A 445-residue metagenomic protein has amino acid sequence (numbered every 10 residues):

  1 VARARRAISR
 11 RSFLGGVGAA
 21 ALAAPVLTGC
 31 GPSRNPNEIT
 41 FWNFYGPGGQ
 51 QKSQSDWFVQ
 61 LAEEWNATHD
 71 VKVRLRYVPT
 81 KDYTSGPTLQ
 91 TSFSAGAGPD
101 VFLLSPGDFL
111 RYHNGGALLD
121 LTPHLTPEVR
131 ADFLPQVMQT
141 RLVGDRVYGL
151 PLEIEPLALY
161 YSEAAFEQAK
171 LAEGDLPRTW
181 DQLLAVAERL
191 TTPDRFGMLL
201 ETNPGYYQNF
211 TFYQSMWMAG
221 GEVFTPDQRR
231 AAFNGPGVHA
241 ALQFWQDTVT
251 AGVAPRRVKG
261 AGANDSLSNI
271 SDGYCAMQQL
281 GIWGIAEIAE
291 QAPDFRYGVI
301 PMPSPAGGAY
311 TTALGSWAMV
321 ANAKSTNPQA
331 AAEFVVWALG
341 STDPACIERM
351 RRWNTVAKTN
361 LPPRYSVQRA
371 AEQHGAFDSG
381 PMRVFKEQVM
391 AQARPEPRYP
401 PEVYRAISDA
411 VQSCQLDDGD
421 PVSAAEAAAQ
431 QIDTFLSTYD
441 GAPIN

Functional and structural regions predicted by a protein language model:
A2-R111, A306, A330, G419 (+2 more regions): Conserved N-terminal structural module of periplasmic/extracytoplasmic solute-binding proteins
L61, T211-Q214, L242-E333: Extracytoplasmic/periplasmic substrate-binding proteins
T68-Q136, T140, Q168-K170, D175 (+4 more regions): Extracytoplasmic "Venus flytrap"/periplasmic binding protein-like
G107-A158, L184, Q208-T211, S215 (+3 more regions): Hinge/lid segment of periplasmic solute-binding proteins
V143-L152, L157, E167, D181-A231 (+2 more regions): Extracytoplasmic/periplasmic solute-binding protein
E167-Q168, E173, T250, E387-N445: Conserved C-terminal helix/tail region of periplasmic/extracytoplasmic solute-binding proteins
V186-R189, D227-K259: Glycine-centered hinge/linker elements that transmit conformational signals in sensory and ligand-binding systems
G284-D294, P305-A406, P443-I444: C-terminal lobe and pocket-closing loops of periplasmic/extracytoplasmic Venus-flytrap solute-binding proteins
